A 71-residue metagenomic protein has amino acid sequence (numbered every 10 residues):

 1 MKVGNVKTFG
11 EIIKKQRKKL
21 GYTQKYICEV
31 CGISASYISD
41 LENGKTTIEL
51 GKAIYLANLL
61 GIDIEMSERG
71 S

Functional and structural regions predicted by a protein language model:
M1-T8: A detector for short, charged/polar N-terminal pre-domain segments
F9, I48-E49: Residue-level preference for nonpolar/small residues embedded in alpha-helices
E11-V30, Y55: Short basic helix-loop element that most often maps to the first helix and adjoining turn of HTH DNA-binding modules
Q24, E42, E49: Acidic-residue sensor for enzyme active/binding pockets
G32-T46: Recognition helix of helix-turn-helix/homeodomain-like DNA-binding domains that insert into the DNA major groove
G51-M66: DNA major-groove recognition helix of helix-turn-helix/homeodomain DNA-binding modules
E68-S71: Short amphipathic recognition helices of helix-turn-helix/homeodomain-type DNA-binding modules
